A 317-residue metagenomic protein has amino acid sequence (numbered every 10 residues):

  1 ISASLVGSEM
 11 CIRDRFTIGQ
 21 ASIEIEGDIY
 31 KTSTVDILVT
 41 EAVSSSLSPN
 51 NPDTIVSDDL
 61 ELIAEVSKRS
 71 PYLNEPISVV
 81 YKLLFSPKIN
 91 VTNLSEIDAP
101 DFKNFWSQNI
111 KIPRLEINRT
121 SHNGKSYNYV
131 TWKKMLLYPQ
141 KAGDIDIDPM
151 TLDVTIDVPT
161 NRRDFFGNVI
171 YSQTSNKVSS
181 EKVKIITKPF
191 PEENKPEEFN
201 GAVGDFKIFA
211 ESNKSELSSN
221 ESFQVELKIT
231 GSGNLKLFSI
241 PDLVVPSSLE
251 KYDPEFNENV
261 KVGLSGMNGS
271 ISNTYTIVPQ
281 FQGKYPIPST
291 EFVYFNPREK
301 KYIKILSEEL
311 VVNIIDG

Functional and structural regions predicted by a protein language model:
I1-G7: Positively charged, low-complexity/disordered segments
S8-E9, R13-G317: Surface-exposed interaction/ligand-binding surfaces
